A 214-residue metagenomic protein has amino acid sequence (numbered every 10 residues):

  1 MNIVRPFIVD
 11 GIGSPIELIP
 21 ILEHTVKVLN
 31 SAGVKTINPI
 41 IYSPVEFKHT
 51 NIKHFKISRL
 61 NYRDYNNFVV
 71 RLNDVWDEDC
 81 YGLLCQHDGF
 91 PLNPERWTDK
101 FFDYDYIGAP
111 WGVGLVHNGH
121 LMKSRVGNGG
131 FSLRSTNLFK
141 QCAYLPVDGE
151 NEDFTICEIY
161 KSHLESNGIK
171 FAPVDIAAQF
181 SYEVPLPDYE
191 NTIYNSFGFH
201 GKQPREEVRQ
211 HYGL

Functional and structural regions predicted by a protein language model:
M1-Y81: N-terminal anchoring/stem segment of glycosyltransferases
G11-S14, V45-K48, L60, D88-P91 (+3 more regions): Short, solvent-exposed loop/turn segments at secondary-structure junctions
P20-H24, N67-R71, R96, Y106 (+2 more regions): Alpha-helical elements of Rossmann-like donor-binding domains used by nucleotide-donor carbohydrate transfer enzymes
Y42-P44, C85-Q86, A109-P110, N128: Short His-Asn-centered micro-motif
D74-W76, L92-P94, L115, F154 (+1 more regions): Nucleotide-sugar donor-binding catalytic core of glycosyltransferases
D79-L92: Short beta-strand-to-loop acidic/aromatic patch adjacent to the donor-nucleotide binding site
G89-S124: Conserved donor-nucleotide/metal-binding helix-loop-beta segment in metal-dependent transferases, i.e., the alpha-helix
S124-L214: Catalytic core and acceptor-binding pocket of nucleotide-sugar-dependent glycosyltransferases
